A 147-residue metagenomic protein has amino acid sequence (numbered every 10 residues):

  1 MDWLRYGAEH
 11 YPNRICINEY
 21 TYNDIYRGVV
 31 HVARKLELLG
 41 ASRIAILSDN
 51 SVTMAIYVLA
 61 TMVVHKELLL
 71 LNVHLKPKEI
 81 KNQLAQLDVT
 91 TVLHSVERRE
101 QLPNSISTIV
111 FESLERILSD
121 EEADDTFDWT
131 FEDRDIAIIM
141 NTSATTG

Functional and structural regions predicted by a protein language model:
R5, H10-A41, A45, D49-S51 (+3 more regions): Conserved AMP-binding/adenylate-forming core of the ANL superfamily
T21-N23, A137-G147: Conserved AMP-binding A3 loop
R34, V73-Q101: Conserved ATP-dependent adenylate/AMP-binding module captured primarily in the ANL superfamily
V58-V64, L69-L70, Q86: Short hydrophobic alpha-helices that are characteristic scaffold elements of the AMP-binding
L71-V73, E112: Short beta->alpha connector loops at strand-helix junctions that form conserved, small/polar/Pro-enriched
N104-R116: Active-site regions of enzymes building and remodeling cell-envelope glycoconjugates
A123-N141: Conserved pre-ATP/AMP-binding loop-to-beta segment of ANL
